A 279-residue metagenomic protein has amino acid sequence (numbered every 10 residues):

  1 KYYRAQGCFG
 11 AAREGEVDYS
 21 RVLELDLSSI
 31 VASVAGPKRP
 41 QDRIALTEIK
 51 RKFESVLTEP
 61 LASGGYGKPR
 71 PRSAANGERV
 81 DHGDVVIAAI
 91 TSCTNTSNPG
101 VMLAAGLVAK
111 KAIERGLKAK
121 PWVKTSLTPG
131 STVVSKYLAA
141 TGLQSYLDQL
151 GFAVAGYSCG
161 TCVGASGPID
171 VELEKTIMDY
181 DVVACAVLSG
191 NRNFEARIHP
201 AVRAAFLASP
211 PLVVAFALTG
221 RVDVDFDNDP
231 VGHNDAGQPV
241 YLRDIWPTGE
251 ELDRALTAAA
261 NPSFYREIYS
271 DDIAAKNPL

Functional and structural regions predicted by a protein language model:
K1-A5, F9-G10, D26, V101-L103 (+2 more regions): Mobile "lid/hinge" segments at catalytic clefts and subdomain interfaces of large enzymes
Y2-N76, V240-L279: Flexible inter-domain linker/hinge segments
Y3-Q6, I30-K52, K68-A74, E78-N98 (+1 more regions): Cysteine-centered functional microenvironments
L61-S63, S73, R79, F152 (+2 more regions): Compositionally biased, low-complexity repeat tracts
A104, G142-Y146, V213: Alpha-helical scaffold elements adjacent to nucleotide-binding pockets in ATP/GTP-utilizing enzyme cores
